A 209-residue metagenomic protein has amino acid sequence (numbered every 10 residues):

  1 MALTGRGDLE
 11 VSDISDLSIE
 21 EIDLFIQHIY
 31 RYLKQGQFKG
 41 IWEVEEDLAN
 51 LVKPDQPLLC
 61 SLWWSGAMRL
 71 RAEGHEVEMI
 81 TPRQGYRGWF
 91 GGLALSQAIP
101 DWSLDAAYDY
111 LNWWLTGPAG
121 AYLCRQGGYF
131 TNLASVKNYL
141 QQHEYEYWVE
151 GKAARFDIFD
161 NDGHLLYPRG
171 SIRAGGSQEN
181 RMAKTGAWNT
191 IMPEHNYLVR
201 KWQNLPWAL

Functional and structural regions predicted by a protein language model:
M1-I80: Ligand-binding pocket segment of bilobal, Venus flytrap-like solute-binding proteins
M1-T4, I26, Y30, A49 (+4 more regions): Non-transmembrane alpha-helical segments in soluble domains of secreted/periplasmic/extracellular proteins
E20-D23, W42-E46, D101-D105, N189-N196: Soluble non-cytosolic domains of exported or imported proteins
S65-M68, G85-R87, P100, P118: Solvent-exposed loop/turn segments at secondary-structure junctions within structured extracellular/periplasmic domains
H75-R87, A98: Short beta-strand->loop
G91-L93: Short amphipathic alpha-helical segments
S96-G175: Mature extracytoplasmic/periplasmic domains
D162-L209: Conserved C-terminal helix/tail region of periplasmic/extracytoplasmic solute-binding proteins
